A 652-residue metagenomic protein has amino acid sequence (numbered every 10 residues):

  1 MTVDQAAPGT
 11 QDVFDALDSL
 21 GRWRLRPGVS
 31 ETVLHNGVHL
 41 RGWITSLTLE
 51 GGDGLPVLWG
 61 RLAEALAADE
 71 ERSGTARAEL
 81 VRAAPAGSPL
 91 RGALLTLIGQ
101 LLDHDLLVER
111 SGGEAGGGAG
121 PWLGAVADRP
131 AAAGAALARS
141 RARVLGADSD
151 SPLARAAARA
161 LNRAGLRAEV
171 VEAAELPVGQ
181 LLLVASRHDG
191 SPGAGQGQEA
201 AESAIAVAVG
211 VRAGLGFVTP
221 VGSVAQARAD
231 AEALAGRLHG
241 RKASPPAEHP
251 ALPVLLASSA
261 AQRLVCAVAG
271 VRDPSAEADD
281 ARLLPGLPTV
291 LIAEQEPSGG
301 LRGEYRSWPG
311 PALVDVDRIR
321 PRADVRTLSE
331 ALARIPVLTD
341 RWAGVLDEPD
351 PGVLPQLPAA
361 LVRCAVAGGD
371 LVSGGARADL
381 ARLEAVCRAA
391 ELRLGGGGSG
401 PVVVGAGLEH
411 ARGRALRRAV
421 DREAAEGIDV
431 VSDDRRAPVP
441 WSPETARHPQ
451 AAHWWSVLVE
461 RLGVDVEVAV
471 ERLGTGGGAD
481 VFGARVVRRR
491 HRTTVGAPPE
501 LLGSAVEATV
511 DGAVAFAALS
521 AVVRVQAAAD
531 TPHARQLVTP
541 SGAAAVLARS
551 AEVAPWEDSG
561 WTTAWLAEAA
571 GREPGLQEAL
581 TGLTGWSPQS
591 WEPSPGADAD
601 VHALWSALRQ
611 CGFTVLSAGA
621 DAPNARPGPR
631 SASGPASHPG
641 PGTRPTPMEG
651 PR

Functional and structural regions predicted by a protein language model:
T2-A68, G74-R652: Helix-coil modules at protein/domain termini and other flexible surface or pore-lining loops, especially C-terminal
